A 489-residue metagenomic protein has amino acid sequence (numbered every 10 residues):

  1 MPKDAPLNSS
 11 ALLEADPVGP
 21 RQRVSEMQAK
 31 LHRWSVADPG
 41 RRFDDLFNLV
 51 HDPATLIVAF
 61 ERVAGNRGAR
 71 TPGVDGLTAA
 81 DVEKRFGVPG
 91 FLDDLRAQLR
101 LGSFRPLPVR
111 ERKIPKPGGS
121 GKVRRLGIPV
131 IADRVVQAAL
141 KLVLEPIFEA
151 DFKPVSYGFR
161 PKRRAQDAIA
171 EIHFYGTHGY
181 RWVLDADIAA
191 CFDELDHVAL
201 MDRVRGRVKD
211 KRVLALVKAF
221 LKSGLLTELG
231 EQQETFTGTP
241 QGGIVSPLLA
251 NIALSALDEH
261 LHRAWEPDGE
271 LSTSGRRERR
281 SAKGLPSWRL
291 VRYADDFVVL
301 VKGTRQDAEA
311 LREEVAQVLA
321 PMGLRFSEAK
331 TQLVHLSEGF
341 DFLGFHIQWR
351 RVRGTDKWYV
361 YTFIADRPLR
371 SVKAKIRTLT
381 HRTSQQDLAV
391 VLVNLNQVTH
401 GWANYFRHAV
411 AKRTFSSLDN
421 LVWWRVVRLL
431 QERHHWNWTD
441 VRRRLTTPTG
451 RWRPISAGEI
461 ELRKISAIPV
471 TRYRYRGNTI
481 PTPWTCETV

Functional and structural regions predicted by a protein language model:
M1-V489: Non-catalytic terminal/accessory segments
